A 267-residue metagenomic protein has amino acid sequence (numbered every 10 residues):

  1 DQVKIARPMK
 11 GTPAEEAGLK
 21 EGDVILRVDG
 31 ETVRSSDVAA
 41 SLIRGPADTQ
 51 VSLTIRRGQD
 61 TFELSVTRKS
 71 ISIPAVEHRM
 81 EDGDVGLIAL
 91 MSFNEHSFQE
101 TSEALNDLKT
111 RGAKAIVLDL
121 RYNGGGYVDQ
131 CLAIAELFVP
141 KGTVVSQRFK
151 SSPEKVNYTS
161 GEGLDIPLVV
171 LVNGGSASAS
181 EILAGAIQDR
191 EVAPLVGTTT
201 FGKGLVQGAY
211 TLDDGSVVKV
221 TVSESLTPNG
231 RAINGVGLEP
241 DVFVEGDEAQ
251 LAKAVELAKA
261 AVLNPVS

Functional and structural regions predicted by a protein language model:
D1-I5: Short beta-strand-turn/beta-hairpin segments enriched in glycine/proline and small hydrophobics that form edge-strand
A6-R7, E15-A17, D29-T32, D37-K203 (+1 more regions): Cleft-lining beta-strand/loop regions that shape enzyme active-site pockets
G22: Conserved catalytic motifs of ABC-family nucleotide-binding domains
K219-E224: Short acidic, Pro/Gly- and aromatic-enriched capping/linker segments at domain boundaries
T227: Short, acidic, Ser/Thr-enriched surface-loop or helix-capping motifs
I233, A249-S267: Conserved functional hotspot residues or short segments at active or partner-binding sites across diverse domains
